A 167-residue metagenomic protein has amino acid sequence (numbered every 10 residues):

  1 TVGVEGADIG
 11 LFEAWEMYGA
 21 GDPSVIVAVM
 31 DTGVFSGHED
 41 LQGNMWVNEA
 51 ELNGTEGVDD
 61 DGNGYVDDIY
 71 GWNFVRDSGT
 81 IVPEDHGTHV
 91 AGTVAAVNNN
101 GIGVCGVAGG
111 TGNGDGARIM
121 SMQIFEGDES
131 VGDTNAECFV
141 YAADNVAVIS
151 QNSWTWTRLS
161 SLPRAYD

Functional and structural regions predicted by a protein language model:
T1-I26, V34-N44, N73: Protease zymogen maturation seam
G10-F12, V25, T32, N53-E56 (+2 more regions): Subtilisin-like peptidase catalytic core
M45-G54: A surface-exposed, glycine/aromatic-enriched loop/edge motif typical of exported proteins
